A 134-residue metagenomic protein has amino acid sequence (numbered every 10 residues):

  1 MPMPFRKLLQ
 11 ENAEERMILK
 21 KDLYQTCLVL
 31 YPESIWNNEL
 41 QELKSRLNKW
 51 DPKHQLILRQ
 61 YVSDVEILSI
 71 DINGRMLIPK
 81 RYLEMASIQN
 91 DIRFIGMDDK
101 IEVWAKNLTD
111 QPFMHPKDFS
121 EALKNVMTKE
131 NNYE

Functional and structural regions predicted by a protein language model:
M1, F5, L30, G74-I78 (+1 more regions): Short, structured motif recognition centered on aromatic/hydrophobic residues
M3-C27: A positional/architectural concept
A13-L19, Q55, S87-I88, I92: Charge-rich (acidic/polar
K21-L28, E33-W36, K100-T109: Short, basic amphipathic alpha-helical segments that act as recognition/interaction helices in nucleic-acid-binding
V29-I67: Helix-adjacent hinge/juxtasegments
E66-R75, K80-Q89: Beta-rich strand-turn-strand
E84-K106, P112-F113: Short conserved catalytic/interaction loops centered on acidic-Pro-aromatic/His motifs
K106-E134: Short, Lys/Arg-rich amphipathic alpha-helical interaction segments that bind nucleic acids or acidic protein surfaces
